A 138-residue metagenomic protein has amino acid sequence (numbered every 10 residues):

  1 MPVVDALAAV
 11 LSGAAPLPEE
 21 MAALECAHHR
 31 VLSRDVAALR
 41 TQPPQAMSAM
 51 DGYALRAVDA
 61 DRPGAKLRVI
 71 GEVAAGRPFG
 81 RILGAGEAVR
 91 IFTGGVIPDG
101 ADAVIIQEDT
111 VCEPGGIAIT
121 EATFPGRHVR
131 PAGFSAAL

Functional and structural regions predicted by a protein language model:
M1-G64, G115, R130-F134: Short, low-complexity N-terminal leaders and the immediately following helix N-cap/first helix
A54-L138: Short, glycine/charged-enriched hinge/interface segments at domain edges or termini
